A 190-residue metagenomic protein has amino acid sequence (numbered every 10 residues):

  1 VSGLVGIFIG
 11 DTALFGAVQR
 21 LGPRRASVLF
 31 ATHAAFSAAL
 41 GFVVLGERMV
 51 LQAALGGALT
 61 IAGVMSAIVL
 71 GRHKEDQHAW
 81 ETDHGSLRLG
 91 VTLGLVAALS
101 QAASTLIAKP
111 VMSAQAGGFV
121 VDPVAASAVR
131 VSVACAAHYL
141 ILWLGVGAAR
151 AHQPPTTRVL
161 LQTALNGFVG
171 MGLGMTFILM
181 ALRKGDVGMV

Functional and structural regions predicted by a protein language model:
V1, D11-L21, V69-L93, A114-V121 (+2 more regions): Membrane-interface interhelical linkers
V1-S2, E47-I61, V121-A134: Alpha-helical transmembrane segments
G3-F8, A34-A39, I61, M65 (+6 more regions): Hydrophobic/small/kink-forming positions within alpha-helical transmembrane segments of polytopic membrane proteins
F15, P23-S27, M49, G94 (+3 more regions): Alpha-helical transmembrane segments and their helix-entry boundary regions
A17, V43-M49, V111, A126 (+1 more regions): Hydrophobic/aromatic residues within transmembrane alpha-helices of multi-pass small-molecule transporters
F30, S37, V43-S66, L70-D76 (+2 more regions): Loop-to-transmembrane alpha-helix entry segments
T32, A54-A58, T92, V96 (+3 more regions): Hydrophobic residues within alpha-helical transmembrane segments of multi-pass solute transporters/permease subunits
S100-A136, G188-M189: Juxtamembrane helix-loop-helix junctions in multi-pass membrane proteins
